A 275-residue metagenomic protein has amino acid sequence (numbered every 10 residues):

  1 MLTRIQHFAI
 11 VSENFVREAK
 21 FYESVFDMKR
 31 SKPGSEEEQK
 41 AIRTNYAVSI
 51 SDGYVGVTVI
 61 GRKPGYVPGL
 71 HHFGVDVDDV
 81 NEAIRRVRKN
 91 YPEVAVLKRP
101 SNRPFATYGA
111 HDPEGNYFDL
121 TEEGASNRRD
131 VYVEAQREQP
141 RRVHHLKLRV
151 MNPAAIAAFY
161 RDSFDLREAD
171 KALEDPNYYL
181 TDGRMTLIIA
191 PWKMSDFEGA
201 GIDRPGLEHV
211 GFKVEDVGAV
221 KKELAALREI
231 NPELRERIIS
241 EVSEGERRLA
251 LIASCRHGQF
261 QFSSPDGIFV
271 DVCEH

Functional and structural regions predicted by a protein language model:
M1-A19, L70-F73, E123-A157, L207-V210 (+1 more regions): N-terminal beta-strand motif that seeds the catalytic metal site of vicinal oxygen chelate
M1-L2, A9-G56, K147-M194: Core segments of cupin and vicinal oxygen chelate
N14-F15, D78-N81, N152-P153, V214-G218: Helix N-cap motif at beta-to-alpha junctions
E37-T44, V67, N102-A106, L173-P176 (+1 more regions): Short acidic/glycine-enriched loop/turn segments that link adjacent beta-strands
D52-G53, G69-G74, D79, E114 (+5 more regions): Polar/charged low-complexity regions in secreted precursors and cytosolic/nuclear IDRs
V80-V87, G218-L224: Short amphipathic alpha-helices within nucleic acid-binding modules
R85-Q139, Y179, A225-H275: Vicinal oxygen chelate
A154-A157, R161-L234, A250-L251, P265: Structured core of small recognition/catalytic domains
